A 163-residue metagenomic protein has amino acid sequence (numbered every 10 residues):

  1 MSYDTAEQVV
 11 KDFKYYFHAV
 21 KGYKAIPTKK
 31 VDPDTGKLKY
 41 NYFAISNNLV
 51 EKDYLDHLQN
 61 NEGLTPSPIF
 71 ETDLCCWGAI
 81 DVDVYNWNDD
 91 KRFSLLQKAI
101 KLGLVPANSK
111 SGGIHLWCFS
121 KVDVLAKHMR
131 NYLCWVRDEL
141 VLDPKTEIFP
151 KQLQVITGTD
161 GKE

Functional and structural regions predicted by a protein language model:
M1-W77, Y85-F93: DNA replication initiation on ssDNA origins
D32, S109, G158: Acidic surface patches and DE-rich sequence motifs
Q59, G63-L96, S120-E163: DNA replication initiation modules
P66-S67, L102-A107: A short linear hydrophobic-aromatic micro-motif
I80, I100-G103: Catalytic residues for metal-mediated phosphoryl-transfer on nucleic acids/nucleotides
P106-H115: Short, conserved phosphate-binding/catalytic loop or strand-edge motifs used in phosphoryl-/nucleotidyl-transfer
